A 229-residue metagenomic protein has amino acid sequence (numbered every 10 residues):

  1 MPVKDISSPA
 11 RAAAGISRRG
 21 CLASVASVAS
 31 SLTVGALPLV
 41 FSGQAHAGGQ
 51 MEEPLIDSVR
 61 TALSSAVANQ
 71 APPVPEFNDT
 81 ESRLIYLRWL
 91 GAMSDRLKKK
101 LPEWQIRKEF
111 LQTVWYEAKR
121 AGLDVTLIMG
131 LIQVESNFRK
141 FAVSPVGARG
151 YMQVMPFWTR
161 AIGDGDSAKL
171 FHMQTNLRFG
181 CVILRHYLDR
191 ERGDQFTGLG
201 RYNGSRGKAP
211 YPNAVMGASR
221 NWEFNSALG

Functional and structural regions predicted by a protein language model:
M1-G20, V25-G43: N-terminal secretory signal peptides
P2-S8, S17-G20, G49, N78-D79 (+2 more regions): Serine/threonine-rich low-complexity intrinsically disordered regions
A14-S17, G35-T61, S65: C-terminal segment of N-terminal export signals and the immediately downstream linker at the start of the mature
T33, V67-A68, L97: Residue-level detector of alpha-helical hydrophobic segments embedded in or interacting with membranes
I56-T80: Early exported N-terminus immediately downstream of N-terminal targeting peptides
A71-G229: Catalytic glycan-binding domains that act on GlcNAc-containing polysaccharides
